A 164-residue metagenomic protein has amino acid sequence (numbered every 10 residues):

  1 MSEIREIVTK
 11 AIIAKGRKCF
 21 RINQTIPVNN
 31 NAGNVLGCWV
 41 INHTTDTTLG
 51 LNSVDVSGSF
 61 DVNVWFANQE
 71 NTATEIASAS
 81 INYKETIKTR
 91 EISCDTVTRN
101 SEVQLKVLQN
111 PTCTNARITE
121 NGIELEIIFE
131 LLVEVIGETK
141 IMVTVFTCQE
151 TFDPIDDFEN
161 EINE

Functional and structural regions predicted by a protein language model:
M1-E164: Viral structural modules
